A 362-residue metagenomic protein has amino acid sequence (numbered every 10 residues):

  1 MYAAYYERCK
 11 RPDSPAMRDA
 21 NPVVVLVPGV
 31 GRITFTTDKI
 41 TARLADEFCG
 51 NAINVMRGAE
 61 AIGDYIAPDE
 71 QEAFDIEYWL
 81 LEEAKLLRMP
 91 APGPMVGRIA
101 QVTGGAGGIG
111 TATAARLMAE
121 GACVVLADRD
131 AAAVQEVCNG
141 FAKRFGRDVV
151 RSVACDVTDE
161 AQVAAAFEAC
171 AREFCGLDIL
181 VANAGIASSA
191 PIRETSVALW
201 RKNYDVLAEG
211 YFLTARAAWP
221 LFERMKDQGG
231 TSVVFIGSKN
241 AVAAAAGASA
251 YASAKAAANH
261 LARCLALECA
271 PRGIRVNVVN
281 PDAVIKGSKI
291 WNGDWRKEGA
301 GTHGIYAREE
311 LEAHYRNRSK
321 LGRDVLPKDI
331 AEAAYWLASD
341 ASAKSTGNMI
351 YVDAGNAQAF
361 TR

Functional and structural regions predicted by a protein language model:
V181, A270, R275, S345-G347: Short, small/polar-rich loop/turn modules that mediate ligand/substrate recognition or access, typified
P191-I192, S196-Y204, Y315: Substrate-binding pocket helix/loop in short-chain dehydrogenase/reductase
R193, A243-S249, P271, G322 (+1 more regions): Active-site loop immediately N-terminal to the catalytic Tyr-X3-Lys motif of short-chain dehydrogenase/reductase
A215, A254, A262: Active-site helix of classical SDR
P220, L267-E268, A343: Alpha-helical segment proximal to the catalytic Tyr-Lys
S238: Residue(s) in the substrate-gating loop at a strand-loop-helix junction that position the organic substrate next
A334, T346-R362: Short C-terminal tail/terminal secondary-structure segment of NAD(P)H-dependent dehydrogenase/reductase domains
